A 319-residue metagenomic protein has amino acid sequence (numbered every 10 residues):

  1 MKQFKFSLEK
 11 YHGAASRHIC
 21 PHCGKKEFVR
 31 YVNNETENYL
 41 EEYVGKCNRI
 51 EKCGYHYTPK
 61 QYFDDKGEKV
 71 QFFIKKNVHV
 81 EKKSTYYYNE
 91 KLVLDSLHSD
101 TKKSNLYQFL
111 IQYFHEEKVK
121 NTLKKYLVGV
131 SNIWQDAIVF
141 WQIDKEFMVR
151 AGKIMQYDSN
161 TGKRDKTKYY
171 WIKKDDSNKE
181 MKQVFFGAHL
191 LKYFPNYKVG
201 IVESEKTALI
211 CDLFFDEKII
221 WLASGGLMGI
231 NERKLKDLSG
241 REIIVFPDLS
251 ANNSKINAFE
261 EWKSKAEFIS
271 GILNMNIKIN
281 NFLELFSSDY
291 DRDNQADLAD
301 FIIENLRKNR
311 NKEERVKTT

Functional and structural regions predicted by a protein language model:
M1-A137, D158-D176, I230, S250-A251 (+3 more regions): Non-catalytic accessory segments of DNA primases and related replication-initiation nucleases
M1-Q3, I19-P21, K46, N196-V199 (+1 more regions): TOPRIM fold recognition
E27, K52, V184-F185, D297-F301: Residue-level preference for alpha-helix termini and adjacent loops
R49, Q142, P247: Pocket-edge structural micro-motifs
K52, T58, H115, K145 (+3 more regions): Residue-level marker of positions within ordered structural domains that often coincide with functionally constrained
H56-K60, A151-Q156, N281-F282: Short amphipathic beta-strand/extended segments with alternating polar/hydrophobic composition
I111, N178-H189, K278, F286-A296: Short, exposed beta-strand "edge-strand" segments with a Pro/Gly-rich flavor and a Y/T-containing core
V139-S239: Phosphate-handling DNA/RNA-contact segment within nucleic-acid enzymes
